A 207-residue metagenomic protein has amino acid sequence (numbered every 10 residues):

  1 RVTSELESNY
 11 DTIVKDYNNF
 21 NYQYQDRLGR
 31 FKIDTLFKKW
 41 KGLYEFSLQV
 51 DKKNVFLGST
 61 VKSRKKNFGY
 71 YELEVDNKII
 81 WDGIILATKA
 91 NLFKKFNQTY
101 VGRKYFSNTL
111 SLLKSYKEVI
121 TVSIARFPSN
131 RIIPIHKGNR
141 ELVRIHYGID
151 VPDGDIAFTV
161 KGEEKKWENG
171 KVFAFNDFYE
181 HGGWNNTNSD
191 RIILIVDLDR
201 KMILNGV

Functional and structural regions predicted by a protein language model:
R1-V143, G148-I156, V160, N186 (+2 more regions): Fe(II)/2-oxoglutarate oxygenase catalytic core
S129, E163, Y179: A generic "binding-loop/recognition-motif" signal
R144-G148, K165, F173: His/acidic/aromatic-lined binding-pocket segments of jelly-roll/cupin-type domains and related regulatory beta-sandwich
P152, E164-N169, D199-R200: Solvent-exposed, well-ordered amphipathic alpha-helical segments that flank/support binding or catalytic loops
K166-E180: Conserved metal-binding segment of the jelly-roll/cupin
F178, D197-D199: Anionic group-transfer/hydrolysis microenvironments
